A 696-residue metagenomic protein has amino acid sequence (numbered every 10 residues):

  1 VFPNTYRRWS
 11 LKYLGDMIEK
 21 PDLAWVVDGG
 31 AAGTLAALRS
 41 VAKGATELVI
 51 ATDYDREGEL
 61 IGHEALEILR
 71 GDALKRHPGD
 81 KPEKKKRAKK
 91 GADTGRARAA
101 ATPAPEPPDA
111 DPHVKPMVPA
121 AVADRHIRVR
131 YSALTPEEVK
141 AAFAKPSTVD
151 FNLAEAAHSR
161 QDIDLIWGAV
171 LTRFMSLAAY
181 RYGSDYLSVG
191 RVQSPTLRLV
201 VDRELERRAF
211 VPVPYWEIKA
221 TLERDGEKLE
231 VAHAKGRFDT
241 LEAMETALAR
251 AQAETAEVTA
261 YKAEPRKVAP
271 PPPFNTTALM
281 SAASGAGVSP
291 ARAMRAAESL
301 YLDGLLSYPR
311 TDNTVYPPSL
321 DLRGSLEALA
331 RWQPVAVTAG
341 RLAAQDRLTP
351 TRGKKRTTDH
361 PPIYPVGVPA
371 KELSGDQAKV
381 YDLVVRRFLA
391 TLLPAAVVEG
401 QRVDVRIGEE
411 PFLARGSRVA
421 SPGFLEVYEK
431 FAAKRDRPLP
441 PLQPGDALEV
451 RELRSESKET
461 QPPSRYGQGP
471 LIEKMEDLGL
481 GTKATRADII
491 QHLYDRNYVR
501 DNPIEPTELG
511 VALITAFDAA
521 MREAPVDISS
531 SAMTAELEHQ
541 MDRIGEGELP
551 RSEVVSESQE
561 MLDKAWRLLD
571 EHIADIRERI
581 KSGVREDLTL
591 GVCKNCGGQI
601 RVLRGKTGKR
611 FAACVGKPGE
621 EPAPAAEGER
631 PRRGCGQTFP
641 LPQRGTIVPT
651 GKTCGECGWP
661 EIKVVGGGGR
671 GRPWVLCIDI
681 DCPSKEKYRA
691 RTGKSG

Functional and structural regions predicted by a protein language model:
V1-Q161, L165-W167, R451: Intrinsically disordered, low-complexity regulatory segments
R8, D28-A42, G58-H63, A133-K140 (+19 more regions): Amphipathic alpha-helical transducer elements in NTP-driven molecular machines
A32-L35, Y261-A269, E456-E459, M475-D477 (+1 more regions): Active-site-adjacent structural elements in folded domains
P78-R98, T102-P108, K115, T172 (+5 more regions): Basic, low-complexity terminal or inter-domain segments flanking catalytic cores
L134-A220, A263-K267: C-terminal or mid-to-C-terminal helical accessory/interaction module adjacent to the motor/catalytic core
T148, A169, S176, D202 (+4 more regions): Accessory interaction regions appended to the cores of large information-processing enzymes
D239-P272, M280, D446: Metal- or metallocofactor-binding catalytic centers and their adjacent structured scaffolds across diverse enzyme
